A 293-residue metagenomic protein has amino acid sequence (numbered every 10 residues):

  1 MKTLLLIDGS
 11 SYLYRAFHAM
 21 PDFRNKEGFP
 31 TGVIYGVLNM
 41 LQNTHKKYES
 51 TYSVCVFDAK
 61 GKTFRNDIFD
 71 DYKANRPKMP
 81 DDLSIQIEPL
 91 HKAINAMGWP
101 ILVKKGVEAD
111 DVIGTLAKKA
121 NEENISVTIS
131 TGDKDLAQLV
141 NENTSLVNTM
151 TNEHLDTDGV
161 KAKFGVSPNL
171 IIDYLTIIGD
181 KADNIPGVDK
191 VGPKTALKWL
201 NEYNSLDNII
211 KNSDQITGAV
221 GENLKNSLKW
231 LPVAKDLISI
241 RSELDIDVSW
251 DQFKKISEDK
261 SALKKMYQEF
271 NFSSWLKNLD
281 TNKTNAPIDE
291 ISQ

Functional and structural regions predicted by a protein language model:
M1-P100, T151: Domain-level signal for Mg2+-assisted phosphodiester chemistry and nucleotide/NA-binding surfaces in nucleic-acid
F23-R24, A74-D247: Extended two-metal-dependent nuclease catalytic cores across DNA- and RNA-processing enzymes
M40, T195, A219-V220, D236 (+1 more regions): A general alpha-helix detector
M40, T44, A93, E202 (+4 more regions): Generic, well-ordered alpha-helical scaffold segments in large soluble proteins
Y52-V54, G106-E108, G132, S292-Q293: Conserved DEDDh/DEDDy metal-dependent 3′-5′ exonuclease domain
F57-A59, T131, Q252: A general secondary-structure junction signal
D251-E258: Cytoplasmic/organellar membrane-interface segments at the starts of transmembrane helices in multi-pass inner-membrane
E258-Q293: Long, highly charged low-complexity segments
